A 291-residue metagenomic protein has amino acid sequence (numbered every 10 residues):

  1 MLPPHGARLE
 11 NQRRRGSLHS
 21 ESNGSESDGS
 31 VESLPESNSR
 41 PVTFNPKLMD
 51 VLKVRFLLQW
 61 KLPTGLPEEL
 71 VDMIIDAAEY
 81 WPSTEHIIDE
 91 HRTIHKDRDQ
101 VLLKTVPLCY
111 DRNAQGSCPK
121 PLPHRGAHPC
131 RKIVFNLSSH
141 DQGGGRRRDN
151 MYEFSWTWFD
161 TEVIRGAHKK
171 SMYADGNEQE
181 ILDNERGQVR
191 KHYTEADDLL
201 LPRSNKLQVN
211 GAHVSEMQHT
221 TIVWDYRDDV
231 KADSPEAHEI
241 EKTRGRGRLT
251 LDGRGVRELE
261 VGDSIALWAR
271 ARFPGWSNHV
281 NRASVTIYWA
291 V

Functional and structural regions predicted by a protein language model:
M1-T64: CRL adaptor-proximal regions
R40-F44, L58-L66, Y80-I94: Short amphipathic N-terminal alpha-helix
K47, Q59-P67, P119-G126, Q142-G143 (+1 more regions): Amphipathic alpha-helical protein-protein interaction segments
E69-A78: Short hydrophobic alpha-helical "box" of cullin-RING ligase substrate receptors that recruits the CRL scaffold
H91, F135, R146-S171, T250-V291: Exposed low-complexity, polar/acidic, P/S/T/G-rich flexible segments that act as propeptides, protease-susceptible
H124-V134: Extended extracellular/luminal ectodomain segments enriched in beta-structured repeat modules
K170-V261, F273-W276: Extended, solvent-exposed segments with strong compositional bias
